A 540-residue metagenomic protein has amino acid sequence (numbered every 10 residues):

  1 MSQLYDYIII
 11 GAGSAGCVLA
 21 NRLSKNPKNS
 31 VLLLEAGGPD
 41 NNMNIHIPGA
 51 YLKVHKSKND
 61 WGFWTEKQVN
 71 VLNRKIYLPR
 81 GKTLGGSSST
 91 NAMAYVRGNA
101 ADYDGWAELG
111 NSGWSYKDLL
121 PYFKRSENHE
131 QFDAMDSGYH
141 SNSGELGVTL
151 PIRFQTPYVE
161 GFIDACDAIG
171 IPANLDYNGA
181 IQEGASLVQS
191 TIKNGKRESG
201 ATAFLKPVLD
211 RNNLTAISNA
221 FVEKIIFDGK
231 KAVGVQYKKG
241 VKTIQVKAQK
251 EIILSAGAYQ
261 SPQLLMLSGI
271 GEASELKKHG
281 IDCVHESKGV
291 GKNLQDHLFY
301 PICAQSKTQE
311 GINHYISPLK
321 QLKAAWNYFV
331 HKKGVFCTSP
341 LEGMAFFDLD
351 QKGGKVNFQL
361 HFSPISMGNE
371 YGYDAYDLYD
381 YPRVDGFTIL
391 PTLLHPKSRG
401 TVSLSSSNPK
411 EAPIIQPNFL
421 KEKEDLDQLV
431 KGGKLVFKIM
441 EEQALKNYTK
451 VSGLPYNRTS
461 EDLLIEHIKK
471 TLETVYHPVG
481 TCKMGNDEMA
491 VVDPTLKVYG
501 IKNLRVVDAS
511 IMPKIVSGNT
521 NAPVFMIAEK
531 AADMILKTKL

Functional and structural regions predicted by a protein language model:
M1-L540: N-terminal redox-cofactor-binding region of secreted/periplasmic oxidoreductases
